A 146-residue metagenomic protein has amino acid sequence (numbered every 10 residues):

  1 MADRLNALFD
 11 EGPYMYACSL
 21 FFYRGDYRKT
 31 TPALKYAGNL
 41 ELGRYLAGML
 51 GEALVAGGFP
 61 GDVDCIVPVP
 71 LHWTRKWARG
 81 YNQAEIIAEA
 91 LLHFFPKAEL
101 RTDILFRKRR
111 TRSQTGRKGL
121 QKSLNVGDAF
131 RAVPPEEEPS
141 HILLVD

Functional and structural regions predicted by a protein language model:
M1-D146: Glycine-rich phosphate/pyrophosphate-handling loop used in enzymes and phosphotransfer proteins
